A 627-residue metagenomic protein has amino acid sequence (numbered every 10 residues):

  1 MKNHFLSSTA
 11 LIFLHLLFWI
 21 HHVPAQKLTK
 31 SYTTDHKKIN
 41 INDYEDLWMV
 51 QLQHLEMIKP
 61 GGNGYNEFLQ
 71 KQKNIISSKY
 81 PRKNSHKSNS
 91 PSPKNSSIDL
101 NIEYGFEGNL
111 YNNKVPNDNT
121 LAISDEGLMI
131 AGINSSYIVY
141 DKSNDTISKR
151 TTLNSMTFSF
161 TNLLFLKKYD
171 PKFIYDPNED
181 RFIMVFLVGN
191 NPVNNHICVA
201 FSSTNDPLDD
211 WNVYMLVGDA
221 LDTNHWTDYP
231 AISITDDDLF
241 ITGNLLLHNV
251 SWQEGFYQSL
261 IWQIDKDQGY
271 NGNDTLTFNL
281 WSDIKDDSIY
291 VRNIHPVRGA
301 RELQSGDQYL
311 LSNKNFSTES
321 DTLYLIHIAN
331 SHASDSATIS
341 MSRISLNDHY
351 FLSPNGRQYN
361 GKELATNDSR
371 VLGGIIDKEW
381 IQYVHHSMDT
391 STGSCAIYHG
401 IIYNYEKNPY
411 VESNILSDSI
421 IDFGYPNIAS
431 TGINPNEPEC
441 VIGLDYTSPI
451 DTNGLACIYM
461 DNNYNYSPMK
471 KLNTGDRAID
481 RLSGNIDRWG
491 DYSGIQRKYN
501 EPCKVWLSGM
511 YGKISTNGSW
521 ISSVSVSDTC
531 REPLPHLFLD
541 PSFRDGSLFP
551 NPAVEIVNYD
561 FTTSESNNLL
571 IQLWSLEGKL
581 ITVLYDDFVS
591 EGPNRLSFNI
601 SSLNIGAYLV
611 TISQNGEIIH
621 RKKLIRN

Functional and structural regions predicted by a protein language model:
M1-L28, F598: Bacterial Sec-dependent N-terminal signal peptides
F5, T9-A10, T204, I284 (+4 more regions): Serine/proline-rich low-complexity intrinsically disordered segments, especially terminal tails, linkers
I12-F13, Y446, I556, S566: Compositionally biased non-globular segments, especially hydrophobic aliphatic-rich helices of signal peptides
W19-A25, L539-F549, A553-N627: C-terminal outer-membrane/trafficking sorting elements
Q26-E532: C-terminal PAP-associated
D528-S542: Low-complexity, Pro/Thr/Ser/Gly/Ala-rich linker/spacer regions in secreted, extracellular modular proteins
